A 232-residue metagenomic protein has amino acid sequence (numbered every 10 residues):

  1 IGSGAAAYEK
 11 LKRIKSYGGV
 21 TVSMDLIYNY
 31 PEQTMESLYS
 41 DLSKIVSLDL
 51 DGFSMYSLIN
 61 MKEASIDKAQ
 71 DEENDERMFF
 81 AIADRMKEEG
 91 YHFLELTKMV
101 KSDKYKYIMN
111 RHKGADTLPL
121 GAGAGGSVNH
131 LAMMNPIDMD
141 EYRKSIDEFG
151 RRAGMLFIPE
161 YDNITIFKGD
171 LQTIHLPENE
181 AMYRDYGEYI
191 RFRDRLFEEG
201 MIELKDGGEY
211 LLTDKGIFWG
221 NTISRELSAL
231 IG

Functional and structural regions predicted by a protein language model:
I1-Y183: C-terminal scaffold of the Radical SAM
E95, F197-G207: A short, conserved structural fragment
Y183-E198: Short amphipathic alpha-helical interaction segments
G208-T213: Minor-groove-contacting beta-hairpin "wing" of winged helix-turn-helix DNA-binding domains
K215-G232: Short, amphipathic alpha-helical interaction segments positioned at domain boundaries
